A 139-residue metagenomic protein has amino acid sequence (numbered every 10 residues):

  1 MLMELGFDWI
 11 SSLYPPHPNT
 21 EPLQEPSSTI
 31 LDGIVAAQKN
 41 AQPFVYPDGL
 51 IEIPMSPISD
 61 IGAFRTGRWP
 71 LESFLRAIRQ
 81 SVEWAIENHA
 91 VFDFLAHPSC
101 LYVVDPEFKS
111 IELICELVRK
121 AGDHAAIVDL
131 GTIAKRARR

Functional and structural regions predicted by a protein language model:
M1-A85: Active-site-adjacent pocket scaffolds in enzyme catalytic domains
L71-R139: C-terminal domain-boundary segment and adjacent tail
